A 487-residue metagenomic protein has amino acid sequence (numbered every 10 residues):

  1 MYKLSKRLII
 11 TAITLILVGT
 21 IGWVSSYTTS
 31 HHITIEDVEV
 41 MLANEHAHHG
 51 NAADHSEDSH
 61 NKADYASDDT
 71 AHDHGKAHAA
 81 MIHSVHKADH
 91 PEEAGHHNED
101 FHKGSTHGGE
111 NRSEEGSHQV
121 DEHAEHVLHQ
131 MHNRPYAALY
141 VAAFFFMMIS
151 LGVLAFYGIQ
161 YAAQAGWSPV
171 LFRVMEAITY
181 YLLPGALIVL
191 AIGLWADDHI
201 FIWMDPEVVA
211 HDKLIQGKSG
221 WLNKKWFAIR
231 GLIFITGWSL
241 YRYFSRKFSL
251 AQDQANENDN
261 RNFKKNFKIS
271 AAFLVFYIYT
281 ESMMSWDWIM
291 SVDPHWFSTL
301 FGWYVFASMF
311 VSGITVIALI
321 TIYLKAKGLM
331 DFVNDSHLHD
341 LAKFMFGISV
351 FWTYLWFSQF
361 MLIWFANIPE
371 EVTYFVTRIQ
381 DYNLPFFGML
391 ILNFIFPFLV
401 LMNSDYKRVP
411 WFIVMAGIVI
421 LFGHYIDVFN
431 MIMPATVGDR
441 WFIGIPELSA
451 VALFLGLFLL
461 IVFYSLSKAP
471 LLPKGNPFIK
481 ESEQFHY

Functional and structural regions predicted by a protein language model:
M1, S5-H32: Hydrophobic secretory-pathway targeting helix
M1-L4, Y27-T29, F156-A177, W195-D205 (+7 more regions): Juxtamembrane membrane-water interface segments of multi-pass membrane proteins, especially cytoplasmic-side
T20, D73, D89, N98 (+5 more regions): Long, contiguous internal "core" modules enriched in hydrophobic/ aromatic residues
T20, Y279-M283, I418-F429: Aromatic-anchored segments of alpha-helical transmembrane domains
V24-P135: Low-complexity, proline/glycine-enriched hydrophobic segments characteristic of transmembrane helices
S26-M41, A143-Q254, F273: Transmembrane-helix bundle segments that line or gate the permeation/cavity pathway in multi-pass membrane proteins
S150-A155, L187-I188, G231-Y243, A307-I322 (+2 more regions): Hydrophobic cores of alpha-helical transmembrane segments in multi-pass inner/ER membrane proteins, independent
T299-V305, E370-L390, G438-V462: Membrane-interface transmembrane-helix boundary segments in multi-pass integral membrane proteins
